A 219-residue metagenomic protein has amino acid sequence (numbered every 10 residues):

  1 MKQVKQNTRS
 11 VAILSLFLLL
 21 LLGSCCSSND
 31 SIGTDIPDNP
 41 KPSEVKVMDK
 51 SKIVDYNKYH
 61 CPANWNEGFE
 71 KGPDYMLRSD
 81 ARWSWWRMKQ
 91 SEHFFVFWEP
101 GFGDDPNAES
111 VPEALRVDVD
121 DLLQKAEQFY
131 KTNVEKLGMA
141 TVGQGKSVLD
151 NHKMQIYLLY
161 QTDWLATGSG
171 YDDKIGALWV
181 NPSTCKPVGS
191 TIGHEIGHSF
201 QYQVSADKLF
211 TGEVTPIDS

Functional and structural regions predicted by a protein language model:
Q3-I13: Bacterial N-terminal signal peptides that target proteins for export
S10-V11, V180-P182: Short hydrophobic/aromatic segments of transmembrane alpha-helices and their interfaces
I13-L20: Sec-dependent N-terminal signal peptides
L22-C25: C-terminal motif of bacterial Sec signal peptides marking the signal peptidase cleavage site
G33-F94, W98-I175, P182-I196, F200-G212: Zn2+-dependent metallopeptidase catalytic core
T215-S219: Post-HExxH zinc-binding segment in Zn-dependent metallohydrolases
